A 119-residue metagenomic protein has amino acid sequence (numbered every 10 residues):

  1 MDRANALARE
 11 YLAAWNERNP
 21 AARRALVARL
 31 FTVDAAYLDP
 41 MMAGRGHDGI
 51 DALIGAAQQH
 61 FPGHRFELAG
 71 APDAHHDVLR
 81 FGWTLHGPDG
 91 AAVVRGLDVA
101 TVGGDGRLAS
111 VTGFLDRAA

Functional and structural regions predicted by a protein language model:
M1-L30: Short acidic-aromatic low-complexity motifs
A8, L12, D51-I54, G82: A generic alpha-helix structural signal
Y11, F31, Y37, F81-W83 (+1 more regions): Aromatic side chains
A14, Y37-P40, G87: A general structural-boundary detector
N16, Q58-A119: A beta-strand edge to alpha-helix "cap/lid" segment located at domain peripheries
A22-D77: A solvent-exposed, acidic/Ser-Thr-rich amphipathic alpha-helical stretch
